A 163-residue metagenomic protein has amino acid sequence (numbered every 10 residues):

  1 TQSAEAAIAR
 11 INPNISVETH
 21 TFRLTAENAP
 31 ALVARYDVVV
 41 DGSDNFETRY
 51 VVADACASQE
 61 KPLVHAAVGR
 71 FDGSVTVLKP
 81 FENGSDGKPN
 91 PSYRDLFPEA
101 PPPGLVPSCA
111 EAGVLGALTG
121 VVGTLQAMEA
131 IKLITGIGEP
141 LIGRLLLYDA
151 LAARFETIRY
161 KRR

Functional and structural regions predicted by a protein language model:
T1-R163: Adenine nucleotide-associated cytosolic modules
